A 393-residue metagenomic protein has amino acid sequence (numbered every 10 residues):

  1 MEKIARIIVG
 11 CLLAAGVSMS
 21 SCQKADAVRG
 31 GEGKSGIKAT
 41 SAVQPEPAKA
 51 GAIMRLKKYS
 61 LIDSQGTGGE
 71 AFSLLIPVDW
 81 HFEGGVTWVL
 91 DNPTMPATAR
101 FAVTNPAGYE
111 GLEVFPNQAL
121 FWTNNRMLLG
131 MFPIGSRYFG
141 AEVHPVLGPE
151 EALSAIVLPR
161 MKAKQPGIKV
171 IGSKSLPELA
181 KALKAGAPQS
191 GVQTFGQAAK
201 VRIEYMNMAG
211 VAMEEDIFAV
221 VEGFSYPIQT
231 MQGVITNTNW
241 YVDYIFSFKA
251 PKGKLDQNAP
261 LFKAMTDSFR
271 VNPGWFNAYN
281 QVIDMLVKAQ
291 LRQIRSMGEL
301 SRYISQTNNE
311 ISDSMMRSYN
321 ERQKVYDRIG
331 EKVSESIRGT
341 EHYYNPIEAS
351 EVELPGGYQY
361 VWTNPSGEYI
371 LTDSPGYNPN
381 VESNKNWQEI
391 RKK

Functional and structural regions predicted by a protein language model:
M1-V9: Bacterial N-terminal signal peptides that target proteins for export
M19-S21: C-terminal motif of bacterial Sec signal peptides marking the signal peptidase cleavage site
Q23-Q44: Short, low-complexity, disordered segments immediately C-terminal to signal peptides in bacterial exported proteins
S60-L75, K252-K263: Short aromatic-glycine motifs in intrinsically disordered, low-complexity regions
G69-W88, M265-P273: Proline-anchored loop/turn motifs at beta-strand termini and strand-loop-strand connectors
W80, Y244-K288, P379, N386-E389: Surface-exposed amphipathic alpha-helical segments
V86-W240, A250, E299, Y303-D313 (+2 more regions): Conserved polar/disulfide-associated segments of primarily extracytoplasmic proteins
Y279-N308: Charged, amphipathic alpha-helical linkers/stalks
